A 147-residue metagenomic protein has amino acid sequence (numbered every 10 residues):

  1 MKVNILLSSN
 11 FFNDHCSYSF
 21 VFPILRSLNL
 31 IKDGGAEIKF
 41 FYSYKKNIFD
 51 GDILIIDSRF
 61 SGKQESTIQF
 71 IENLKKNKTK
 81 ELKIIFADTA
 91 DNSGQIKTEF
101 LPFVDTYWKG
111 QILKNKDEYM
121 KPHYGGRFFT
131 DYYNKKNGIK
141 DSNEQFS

Functional and structural regions predicted by a protein language model:
M1-E81, F86-K97, L101: N-terminal pre-catalytic "stem/leader" segment of glycosyltransferase-like enzymes
K75-S147: Catalytic core of nucleotide-activated saccharide and alditol-phosphate transferases
